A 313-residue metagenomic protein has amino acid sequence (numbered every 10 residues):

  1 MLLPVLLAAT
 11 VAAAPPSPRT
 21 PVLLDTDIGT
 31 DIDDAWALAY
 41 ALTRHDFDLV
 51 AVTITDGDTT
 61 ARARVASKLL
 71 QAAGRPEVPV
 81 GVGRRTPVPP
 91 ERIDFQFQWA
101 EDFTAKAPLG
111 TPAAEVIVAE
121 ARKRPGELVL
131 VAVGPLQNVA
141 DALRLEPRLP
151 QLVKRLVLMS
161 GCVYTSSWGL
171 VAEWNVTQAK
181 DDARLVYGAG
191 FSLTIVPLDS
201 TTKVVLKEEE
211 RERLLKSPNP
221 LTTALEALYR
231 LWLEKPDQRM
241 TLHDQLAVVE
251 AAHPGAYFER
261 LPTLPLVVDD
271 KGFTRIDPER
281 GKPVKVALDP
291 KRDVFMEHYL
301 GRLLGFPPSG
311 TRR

Functional and structural regions predicted by a protein language model:
M1-T10: Bacterial N-terminal signal peptides
P16-I28, I32-R64, K68, F97 (+1 more regions): Active-site histidine-anchored catalytic micro-motif
S17-R19, W36-T43, D48, W174-R313: Conformational coupling and interaction surfaces
P18-R19, L24, A61-K123, K282-D289 (+3 more regions): Metal-dependent C-N hydrolase catalytic cores
I32-L38, G81-V88, K106-P108, L149-K154 (+2 more regions): Short, functional N-terminal and low-complexity linear motifs
V50-A51, V78-P79, L264: Short N-terminal amphipathic alpha-helices
